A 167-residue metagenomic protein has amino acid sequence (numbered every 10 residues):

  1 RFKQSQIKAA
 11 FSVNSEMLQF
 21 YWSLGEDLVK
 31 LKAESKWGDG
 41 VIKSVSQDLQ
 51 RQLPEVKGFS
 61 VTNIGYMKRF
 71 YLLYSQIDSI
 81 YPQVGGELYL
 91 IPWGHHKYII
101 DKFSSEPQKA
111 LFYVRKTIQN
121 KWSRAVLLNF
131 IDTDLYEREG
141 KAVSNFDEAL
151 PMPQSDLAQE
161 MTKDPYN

Functional and structural regions predicted by a protein language model:
R1-N167: Basic, low-complexity intrinsically disordered segments
